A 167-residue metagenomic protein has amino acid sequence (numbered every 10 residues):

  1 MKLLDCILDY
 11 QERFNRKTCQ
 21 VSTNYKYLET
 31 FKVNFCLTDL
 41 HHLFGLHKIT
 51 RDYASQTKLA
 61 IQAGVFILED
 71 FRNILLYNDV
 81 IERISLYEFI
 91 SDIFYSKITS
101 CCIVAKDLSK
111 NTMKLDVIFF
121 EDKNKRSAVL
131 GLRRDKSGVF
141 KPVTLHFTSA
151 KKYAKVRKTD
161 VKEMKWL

Functional and structural regions predicted by a protein language model:
M1-F120: An acidic, glycine-rich, mixed-charge low-complexity segment common to nucleic-acid enzymes
L86-L167: Conserved binding-pocket/active-site segment within a compact domain
